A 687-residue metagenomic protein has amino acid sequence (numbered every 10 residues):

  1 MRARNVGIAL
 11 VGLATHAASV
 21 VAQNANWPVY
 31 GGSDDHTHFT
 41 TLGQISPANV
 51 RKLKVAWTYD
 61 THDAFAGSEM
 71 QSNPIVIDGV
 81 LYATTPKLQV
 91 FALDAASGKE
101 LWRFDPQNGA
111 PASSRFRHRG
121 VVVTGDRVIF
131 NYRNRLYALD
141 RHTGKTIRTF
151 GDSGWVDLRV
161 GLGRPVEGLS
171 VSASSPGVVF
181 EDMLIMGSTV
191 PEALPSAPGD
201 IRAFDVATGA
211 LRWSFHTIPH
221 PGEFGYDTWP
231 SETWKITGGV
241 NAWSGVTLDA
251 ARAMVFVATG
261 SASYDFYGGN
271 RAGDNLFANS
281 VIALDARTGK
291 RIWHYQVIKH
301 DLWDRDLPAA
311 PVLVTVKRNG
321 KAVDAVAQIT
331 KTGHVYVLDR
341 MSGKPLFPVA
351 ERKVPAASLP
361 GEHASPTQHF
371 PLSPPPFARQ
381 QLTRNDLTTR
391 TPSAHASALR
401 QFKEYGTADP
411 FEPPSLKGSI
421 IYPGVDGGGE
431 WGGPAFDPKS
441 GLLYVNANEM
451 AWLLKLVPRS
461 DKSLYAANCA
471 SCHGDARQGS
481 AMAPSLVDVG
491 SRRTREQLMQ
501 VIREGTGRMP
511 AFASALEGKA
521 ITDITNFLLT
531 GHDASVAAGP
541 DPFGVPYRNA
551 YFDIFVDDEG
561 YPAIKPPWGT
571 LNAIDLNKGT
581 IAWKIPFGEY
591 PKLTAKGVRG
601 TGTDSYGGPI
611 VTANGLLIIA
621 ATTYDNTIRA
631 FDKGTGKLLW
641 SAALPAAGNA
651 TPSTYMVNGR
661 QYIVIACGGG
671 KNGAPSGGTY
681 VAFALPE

Functional and structural regions predicted by a protein language model:
M1-A3: N-terminal secretory signal peptides that target proteins for export/translocation
G7-A17: Bacterial N-terminal signal peptides
V21-A66, P74-V76, K99, N572-I574: Mature N-terminal segment immediately following signal peptide/propeptide cleavage in secreted/periplasmic
V21-I45, P360, S365-L399, A538-R548: N-terminal pre-domain segments of enzymes
W27-G31, G67-Q89, S113-L136, L169-P195 (+10 more regions): Repeat-blade elements of multi-bladed beta-propeller folds
A48-H62, V90-P111, L136-G168, D200-I236 (+10 more regions): Extracytoplasmic/lumenal domain signature
S172, M254, S463-A538, A666: Extracytoplasmic electron-transfer domains, predominantly the class I c-type cytochrome c fold
A378, N385-K403, A408-P414, I421-Y422 (+5 more regions): Periplasmic c-type cytochrome electron-transfer domains
